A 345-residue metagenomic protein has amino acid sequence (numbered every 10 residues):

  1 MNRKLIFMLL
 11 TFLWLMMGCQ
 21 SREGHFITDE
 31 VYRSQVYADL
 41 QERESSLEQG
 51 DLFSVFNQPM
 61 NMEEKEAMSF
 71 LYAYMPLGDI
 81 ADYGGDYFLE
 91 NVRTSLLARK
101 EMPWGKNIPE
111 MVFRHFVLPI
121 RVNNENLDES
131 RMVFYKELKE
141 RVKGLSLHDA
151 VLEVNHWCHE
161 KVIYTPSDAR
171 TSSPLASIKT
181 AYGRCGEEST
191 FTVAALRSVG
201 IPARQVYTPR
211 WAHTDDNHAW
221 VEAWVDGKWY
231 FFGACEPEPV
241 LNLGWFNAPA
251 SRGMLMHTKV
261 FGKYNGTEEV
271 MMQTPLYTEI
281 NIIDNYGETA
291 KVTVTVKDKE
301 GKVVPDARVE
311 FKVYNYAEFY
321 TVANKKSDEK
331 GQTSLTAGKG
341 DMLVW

Functional and structural regions predicted by a protein language model:
M1-I27: Bacterial Sec-dependent N-terminal signal peptides
C19-V151, S198, V225-W229, P249-W345: N-terminal accessory/pre-domain segments preceding catalytic cores
K136, E140-R141, L145, A150-H156 (+2 more regions): Hydrophobic/aromatic-rich core segments of domains that either
T180: A short glycine/serine-rich beta->alpha loop
